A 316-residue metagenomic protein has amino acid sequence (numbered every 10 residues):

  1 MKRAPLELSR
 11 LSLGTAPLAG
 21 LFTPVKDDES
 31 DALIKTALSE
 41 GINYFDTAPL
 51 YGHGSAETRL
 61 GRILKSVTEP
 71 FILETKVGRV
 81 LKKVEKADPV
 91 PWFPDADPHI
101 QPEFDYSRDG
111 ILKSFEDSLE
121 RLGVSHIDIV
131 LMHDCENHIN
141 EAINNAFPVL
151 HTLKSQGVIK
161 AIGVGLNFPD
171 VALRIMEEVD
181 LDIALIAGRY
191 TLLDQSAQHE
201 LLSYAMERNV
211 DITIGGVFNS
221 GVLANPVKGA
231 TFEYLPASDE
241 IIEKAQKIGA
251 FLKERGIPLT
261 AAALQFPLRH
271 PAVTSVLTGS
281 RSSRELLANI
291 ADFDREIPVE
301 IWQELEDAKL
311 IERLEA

Functional and structural regions predicted by a protein language model:
M1-T75, R79-K83: N-terminal binding-site loop/beta-alpha segment at the start of enzyme catalytic domains that lines or forms
L6-L11, G41-N43, T68-F71, V124-D128 (+4 more regions): Short, well-ordered coil/turn segments that N-cap beta-strands
L13, S30, F45, L60 (+9 more regions): Conserved, mostly hydrophobic/aromatic
P24-A37, S107-R121, N167-R174: Short, acidic/polar
V84-P94, V227-A230: Short, flexible, mixed-charge acidic loops at enzyme active sites
P94-Y106, K247-G249: Short glycine/proline- and acidic residue-enriched helix-loop micro-motifs that form flexible lids or anion-recognition
L119-H138: Active-site groove signature of glycoside hydrolases
C135-E315: Beta/alpha (TIM)-barrel catalytic core signal, keyed to glycine-rich beta->alpha loops juxtaposed to Asp/Glu that bind
